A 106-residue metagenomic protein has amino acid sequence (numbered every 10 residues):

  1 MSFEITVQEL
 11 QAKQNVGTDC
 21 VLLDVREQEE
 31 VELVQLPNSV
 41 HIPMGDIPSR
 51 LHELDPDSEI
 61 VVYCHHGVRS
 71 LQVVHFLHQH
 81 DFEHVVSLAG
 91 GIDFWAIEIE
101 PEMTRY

Functional and structural regions predicted by a protein language model:
M1-V21, E27-E59, V68-Y106: Rhodanese-like catalytic fold shared by cysteine-dependent sulfurtransferases and DSP/PTP-type phosphatases
Y63-C64: Short, surface-exposed ligand- or partner-binding patches at beta-edge/loop junctions that are enriched in aromatics
